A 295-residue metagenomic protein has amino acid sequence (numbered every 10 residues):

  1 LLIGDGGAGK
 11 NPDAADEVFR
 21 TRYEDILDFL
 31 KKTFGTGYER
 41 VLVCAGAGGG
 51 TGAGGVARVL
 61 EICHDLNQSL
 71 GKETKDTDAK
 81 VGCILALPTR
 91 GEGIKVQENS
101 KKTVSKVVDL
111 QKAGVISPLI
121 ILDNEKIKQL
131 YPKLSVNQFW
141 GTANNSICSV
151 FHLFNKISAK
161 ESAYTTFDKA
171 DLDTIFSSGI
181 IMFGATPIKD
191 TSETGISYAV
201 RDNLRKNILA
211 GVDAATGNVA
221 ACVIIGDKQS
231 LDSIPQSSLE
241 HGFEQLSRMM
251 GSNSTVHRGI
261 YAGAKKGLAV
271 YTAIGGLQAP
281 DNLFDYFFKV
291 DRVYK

Functional and structural regions predicted by a protein language model:
L1-K295: Tubulin/FtsZ superfamily GTPase core signature
